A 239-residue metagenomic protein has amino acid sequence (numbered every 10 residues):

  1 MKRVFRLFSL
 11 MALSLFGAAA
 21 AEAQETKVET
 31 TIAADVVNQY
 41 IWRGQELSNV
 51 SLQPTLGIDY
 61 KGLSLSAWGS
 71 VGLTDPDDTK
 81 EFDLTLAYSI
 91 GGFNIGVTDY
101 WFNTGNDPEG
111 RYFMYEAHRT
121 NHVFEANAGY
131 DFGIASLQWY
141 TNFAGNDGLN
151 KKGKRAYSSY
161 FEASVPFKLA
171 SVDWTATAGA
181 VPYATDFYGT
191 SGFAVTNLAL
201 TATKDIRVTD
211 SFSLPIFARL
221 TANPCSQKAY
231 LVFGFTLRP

Functional and structural regions predicted by a protein language model:
M1-E29: Cleavable N-terminal export/targeting peptides
A23-E29, G96, V165-T175, T203-I216: Short loop/turn motifs that connect adjacent beta-strands in outer-membrane beta-barrel proteins
T26-D59: Outer-membrane beta-barrel initiation region
V28-T30, S48-L52, D78-F82, T120-A126 (+4 more regions): Residues that define the transmembrane beta-barrel architecture of outer-membrane proteins
I32-Y40, L63-L73, I95-N103, G110 (+3 more regions): Transmembrane beta-strand segments that form the barrel wall of outer-membrane beta-barrel proteins
M114-T185: Detector for outer-membrane/organellar transmembrane beta-barrel domains, recognizing the amphipathic beta-strand
V165, L200, I206, Q227-P239: Outer-membrane beta-barrel "beta-signal"
D173-V208: Outer membrane beta-barrel transmembrane domains
